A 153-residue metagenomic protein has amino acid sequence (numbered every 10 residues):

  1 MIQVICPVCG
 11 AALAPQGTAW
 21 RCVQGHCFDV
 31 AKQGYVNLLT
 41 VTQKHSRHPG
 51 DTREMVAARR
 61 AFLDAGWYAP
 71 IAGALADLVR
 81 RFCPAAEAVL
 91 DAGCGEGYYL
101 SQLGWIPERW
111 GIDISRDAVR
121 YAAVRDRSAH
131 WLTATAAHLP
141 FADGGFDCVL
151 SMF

Functional and structural regions predicted by a protein language model:
M1-H48: N-terminal auxiliary segments of SAM/dcSAM-dependent transferases
T52-P70: Class I SAM-dependent methyltransferase Rossmann-like catalytic core, especially the SAM/SAH-binding loop
A85-G95: Conserved class I S-adenosyl-L-methionine
E96-I106: Conserved SAM-binding loop of SAM-dependent methyltransferases across substrates and taxa, primarily the Class I
S115-D117: Conserved SAM/SAH-binding beta-strand->alpha-helix loop
A122-A123: Conserved SAM-binding loop
R127-H138: Conserved SAM-binding strand-loop segment of SAM-dependent methyltransferases
A137-C148: A short acidic, Gly/Pro-enriched loop at the edge of an enzyme's catalytic core that lines a small-molecule cofactor
